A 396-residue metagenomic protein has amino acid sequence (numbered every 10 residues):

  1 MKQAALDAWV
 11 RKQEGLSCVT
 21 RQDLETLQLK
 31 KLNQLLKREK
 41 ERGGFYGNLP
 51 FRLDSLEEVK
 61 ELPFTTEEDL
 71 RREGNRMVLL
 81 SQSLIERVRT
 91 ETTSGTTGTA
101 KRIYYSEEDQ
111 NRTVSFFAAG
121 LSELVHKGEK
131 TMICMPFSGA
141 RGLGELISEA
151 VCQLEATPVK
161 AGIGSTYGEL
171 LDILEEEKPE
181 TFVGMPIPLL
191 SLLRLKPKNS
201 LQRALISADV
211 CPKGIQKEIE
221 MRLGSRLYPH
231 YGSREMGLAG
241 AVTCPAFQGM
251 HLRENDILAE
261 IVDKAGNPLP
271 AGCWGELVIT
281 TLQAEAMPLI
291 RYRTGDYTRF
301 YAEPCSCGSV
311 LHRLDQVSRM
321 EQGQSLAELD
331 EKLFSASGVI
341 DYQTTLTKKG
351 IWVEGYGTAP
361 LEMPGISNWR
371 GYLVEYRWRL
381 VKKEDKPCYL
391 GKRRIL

Functional and structural regions predicted by a protein language model:
M1-A5, Q13-G15, E67-E218, R222 (+1 more regions): Active-site phosphate/ATP/adenylate-binding loop shared across adenylate-forming ligases
M1-T92, G98-R112, A119, A265 (+2 more regions): Nucleotide 5′-phosphate-binding alpha/beta core
E39, T93, F182, G232 (+3 more regions): Residue-level signal for inorganic ion chemistry
P158, L227, A259, Y342 (+1 more regions): Generic structural signal for residues in well-ordered beta-strands
A161-I163, H230-G232, V262, T347 (+1 more regions): Conserved beta-strand termini and adjacent loop/short-helix elements that scaffold enzyme active sites in alpha/beta
F182, V278, L282-G371: AMP-binding/adenylate-forming catalytic core of the ANL superfamily
K217-P304: Conserved AMP-binding/adenylate-forming
